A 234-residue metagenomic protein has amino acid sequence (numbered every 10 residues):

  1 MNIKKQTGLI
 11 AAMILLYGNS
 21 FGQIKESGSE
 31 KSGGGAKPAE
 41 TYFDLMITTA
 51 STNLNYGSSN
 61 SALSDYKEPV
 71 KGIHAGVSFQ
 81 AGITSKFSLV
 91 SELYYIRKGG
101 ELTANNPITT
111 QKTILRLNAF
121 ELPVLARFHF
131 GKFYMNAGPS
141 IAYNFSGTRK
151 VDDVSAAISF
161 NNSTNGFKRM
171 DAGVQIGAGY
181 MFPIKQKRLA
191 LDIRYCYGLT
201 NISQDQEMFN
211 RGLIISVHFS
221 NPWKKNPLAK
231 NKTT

Functional and structural regions predicted by a protein language model:
M1-A39, P222-T234: Cleavable N-terminal export/targeting peptides
F21-S78: Short glycine/proline- and aromatic-enriched beta-strand/turn motifs that initiate or cap beta-hairpins
P38, G82-K86, F130-F133, P183-K185 (+1 more regions): Outer-membrane beta-barrel channels and translocator barrels
A39-T41, P69-I73, R116-F120, G131 (+2 more regions): Residues that define the transmembrane beta-barrel architecture of outer-membrane proteins
D44, A62-T110, F120: Glycine- and aromatic-enriched membrane insertion/assembly motifs of diderm outer-membrane and organelle channel
L45-T49, I73-I83, L93-Y95, L122-F128 (+4 more regions): Residues on the lipid-exposed face of transmembrane beta-strands in outer-membrane beta-barrel proteins
L54-K67, K98-N118, F145-M170, S203-D205 (+1 more regions): Flexible, solvent-exposed loop segments that connect beta-strands
F182, F209-T234: Outer-membrane beta-barrel "beta-signal"
